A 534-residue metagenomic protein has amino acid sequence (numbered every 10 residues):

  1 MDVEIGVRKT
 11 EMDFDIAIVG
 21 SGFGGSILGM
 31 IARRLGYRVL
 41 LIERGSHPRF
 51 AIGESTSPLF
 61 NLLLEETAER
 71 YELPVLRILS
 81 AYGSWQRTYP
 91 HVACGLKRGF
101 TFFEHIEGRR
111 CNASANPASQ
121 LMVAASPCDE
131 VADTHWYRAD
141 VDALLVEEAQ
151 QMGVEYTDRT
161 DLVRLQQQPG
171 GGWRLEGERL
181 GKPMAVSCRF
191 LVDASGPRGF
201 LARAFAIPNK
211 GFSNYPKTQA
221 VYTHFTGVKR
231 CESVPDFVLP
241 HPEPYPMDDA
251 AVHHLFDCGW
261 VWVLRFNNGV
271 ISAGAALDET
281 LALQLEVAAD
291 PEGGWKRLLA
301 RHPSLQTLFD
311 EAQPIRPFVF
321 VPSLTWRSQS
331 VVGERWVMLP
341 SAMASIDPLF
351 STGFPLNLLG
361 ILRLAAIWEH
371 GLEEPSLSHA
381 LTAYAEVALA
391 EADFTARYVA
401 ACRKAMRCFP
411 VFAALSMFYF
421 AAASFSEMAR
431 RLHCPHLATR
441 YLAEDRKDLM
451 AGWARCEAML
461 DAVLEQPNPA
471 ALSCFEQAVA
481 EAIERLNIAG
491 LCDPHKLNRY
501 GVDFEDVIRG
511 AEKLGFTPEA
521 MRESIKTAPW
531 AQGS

Functional and structural regions predicted by a protein language model:
M1-D13, S341: A short, basic/flexible loop-to-alpha-helix module at the beginning of a structural domain
R8-G24, L40: Beta1/beta-strand and adjacent pyrophosphate-binding region of the FAD-binding site in flavoprotein oxidoreductases
R33-E54: Glycine-rich FAD pyrophosphate-binding loop
R49-C111: N-terminal FAD cofactor-binding segment of flavoenzymes
Y89-D140: Flavin (FAD/FMN) cofactor-binding and adjacent substrate-gating region of FAD-dependent oxidoreductase domains
Y137, A143-S304, I361: Predominantly flavin-linked oxidoreductase catalytic cores and closely associated redox partners
D257-V261, R265-G269, E279-A400: FAD/FMN-dependent oxidoreductases across multiple families
I367-S534: C-terminal helical "tail/cap" subdomain of flavin- and related membrane-associated enzymes
